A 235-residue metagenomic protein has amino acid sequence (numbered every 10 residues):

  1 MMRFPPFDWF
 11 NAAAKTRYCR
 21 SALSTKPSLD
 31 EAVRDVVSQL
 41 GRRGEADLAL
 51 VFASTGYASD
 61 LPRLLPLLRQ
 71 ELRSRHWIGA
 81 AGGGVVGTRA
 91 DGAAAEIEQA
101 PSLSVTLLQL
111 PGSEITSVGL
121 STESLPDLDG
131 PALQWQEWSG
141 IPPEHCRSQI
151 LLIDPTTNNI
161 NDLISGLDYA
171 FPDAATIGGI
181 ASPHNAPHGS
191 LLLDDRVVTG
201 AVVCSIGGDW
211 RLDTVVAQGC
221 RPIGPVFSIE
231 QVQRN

Functional and structural regions predicted by a protein language model:
M2-L48, A53-Q70, S74-R75, A80-N235: Small-residue-enriched flexible segments
